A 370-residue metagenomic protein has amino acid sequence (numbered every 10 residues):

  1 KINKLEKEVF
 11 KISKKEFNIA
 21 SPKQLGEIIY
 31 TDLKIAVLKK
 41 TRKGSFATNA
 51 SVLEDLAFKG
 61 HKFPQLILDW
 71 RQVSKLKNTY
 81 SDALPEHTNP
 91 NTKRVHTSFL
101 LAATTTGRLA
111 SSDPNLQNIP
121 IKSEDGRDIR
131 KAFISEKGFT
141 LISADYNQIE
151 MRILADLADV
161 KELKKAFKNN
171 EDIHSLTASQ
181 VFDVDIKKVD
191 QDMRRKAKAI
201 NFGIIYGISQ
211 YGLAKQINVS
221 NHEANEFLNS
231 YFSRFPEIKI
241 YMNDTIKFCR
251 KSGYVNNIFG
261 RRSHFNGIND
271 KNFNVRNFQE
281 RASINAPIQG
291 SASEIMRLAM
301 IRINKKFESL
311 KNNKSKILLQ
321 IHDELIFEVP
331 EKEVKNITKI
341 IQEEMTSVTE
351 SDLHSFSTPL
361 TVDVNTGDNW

Functional and structural regions predicted by a protein language model:
K1-K122, G138-T140, N147-E150, Q210 (+4 more regions): Conserved "right-hand" nucleotidyltransferase catalytic core of DNA-directed polymerases
N3, K14, Y30, K34 (+17 more regions): Hydrophobic alpha-helix feature that most strongly marks membrane-spanning transmembrane helices and their immediate
L5, S21, L25, F63 (+8 more regions): Helical mechanochemical/support elements of P-loop NTPase systems and associated helical scaffolds
K7, K11-Q65, S233-N285, E328 (+1 more regions): C-terminal polymerase-core module
K15-P22, F46, F167-E171, D190-R194 (+2 more regions): Conserved phosphate/pyrophosphate-binding and hydrolysis machinery centered on Walker-type P-loop NTPases, extending
A20, K59, D145, I149 (+3 more regions): A generic structural signal for residues located within well-ordered alpha-helices of large catalytic or ligand-binding
N89, H96-T97, L101-T104, S179-N313 (+5 more regions): Conserved catalytic core of nucleic-acid polymerases
S98-D185: Function-dense linear segments that define catalytic or interfacial modules in macromolecule-processing proteins
